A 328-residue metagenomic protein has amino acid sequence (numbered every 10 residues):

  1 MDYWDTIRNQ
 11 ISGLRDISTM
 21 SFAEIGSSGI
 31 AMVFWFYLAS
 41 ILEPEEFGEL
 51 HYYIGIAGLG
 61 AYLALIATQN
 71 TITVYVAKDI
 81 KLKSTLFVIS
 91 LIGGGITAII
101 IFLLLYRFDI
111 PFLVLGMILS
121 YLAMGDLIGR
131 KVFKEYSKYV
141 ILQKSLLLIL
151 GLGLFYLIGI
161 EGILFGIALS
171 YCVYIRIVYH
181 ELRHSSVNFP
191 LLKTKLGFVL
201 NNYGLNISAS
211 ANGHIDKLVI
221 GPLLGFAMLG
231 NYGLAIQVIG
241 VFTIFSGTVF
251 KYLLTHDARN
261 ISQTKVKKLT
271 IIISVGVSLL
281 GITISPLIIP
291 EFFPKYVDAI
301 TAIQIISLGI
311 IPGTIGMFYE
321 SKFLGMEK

Functional and structural regions predicted by a protein language model:
N9-I66, L200-A227, S278: Signature of the first transmembrane helix
S12-R15, G48-Y52, L103, L191-G197 (+2 more regions): Juxtamembrane helix-entry segments on the extracytoplasmic side of multipass membrane proteins
L14-S28, Y52-Y106, A258-I282: Membrane-water interface segments that mark the loop-to-transmembrane alpha-helix transition
M20, F47-G48, K83-L86, I110 (+5 more regions): Alpha-helical transmembrane segments and their helix-entry boundary regions
W35-F36, A61-I80, I239-I261, K322-G325: Helix-loop junctions and terminal segments of transmembrane helices in multi-pass membrane transport/translocation
L38, I96-L113, S278-I300: Short membrane-interface helical motifs at transmembrane helix boundaries in multi-pass membrane transporters
I54-Y62, Y232-K251, V277, I306-G313: Transmembrane helix-bundle signature of multi-pass secondary active exporters and lipid flippases
I89-G204, L308, P312-L324: Hydrophobic transmembrane helix module of multi-pass membrane transport proteins
